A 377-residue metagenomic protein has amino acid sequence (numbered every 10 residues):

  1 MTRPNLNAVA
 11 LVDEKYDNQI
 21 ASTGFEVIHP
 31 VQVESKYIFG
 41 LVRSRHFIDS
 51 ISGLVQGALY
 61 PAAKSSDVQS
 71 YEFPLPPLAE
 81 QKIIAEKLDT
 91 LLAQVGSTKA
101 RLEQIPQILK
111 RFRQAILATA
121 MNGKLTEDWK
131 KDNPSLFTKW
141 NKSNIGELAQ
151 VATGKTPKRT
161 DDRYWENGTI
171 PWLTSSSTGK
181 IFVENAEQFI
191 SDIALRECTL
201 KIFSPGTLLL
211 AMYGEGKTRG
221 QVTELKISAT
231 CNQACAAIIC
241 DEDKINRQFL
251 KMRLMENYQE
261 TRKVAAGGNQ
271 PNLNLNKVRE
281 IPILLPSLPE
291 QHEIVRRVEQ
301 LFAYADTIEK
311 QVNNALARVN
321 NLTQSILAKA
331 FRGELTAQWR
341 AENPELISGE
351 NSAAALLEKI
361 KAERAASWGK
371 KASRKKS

Functional and structural regions predicted by a protein language model:
R3-P4, D89, G214: Short, surface-exposed secondary-structure boundary micro-motifs
N5, N18-E26, V33-K36, I48 (+4 more regions): A short glycine-rich beta-alpha junction/loop motif
N5-D13, K217-E224: Short, Lys/Arg- and Gly-enriched loop/turn segments at beta-strand edges
V12-Y16, A21, G146-D162, S176-P205 (+1 more regions): Sequence-specific dsDNA recognition surfaces
S70, P74, L78-A85, P134-T156 (+9 more regions): Non-catalytic DNA-recognition/assembly elements of restriction-modification systems
T90-S135, K310-A341: Short amphipathic coiled-coil heptad-repeat segments
R297-N314: Amphipathic alpha-helical coiled-coil segments
